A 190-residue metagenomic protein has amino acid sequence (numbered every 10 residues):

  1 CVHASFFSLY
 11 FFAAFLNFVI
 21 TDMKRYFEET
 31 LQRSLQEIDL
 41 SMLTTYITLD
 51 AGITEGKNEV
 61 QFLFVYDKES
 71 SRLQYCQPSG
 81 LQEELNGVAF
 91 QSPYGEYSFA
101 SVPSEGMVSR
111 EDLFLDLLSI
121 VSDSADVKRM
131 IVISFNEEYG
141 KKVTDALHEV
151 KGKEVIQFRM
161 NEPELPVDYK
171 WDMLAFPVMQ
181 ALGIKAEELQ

Functional and structural regions predicted by a protein language model:
H3, L9, F15-N17, E28-I131 (+2 more regions): A charged nuclease-like catalytic/ligand-binding cleft shared by nucleic-acid processing domains
V19, M23-K24: Acidic/histidine-rich, surface-exposed loop or edge segments in extracytoplasmic proteins
D67, F135, M160: Cofactor-binding loop segments of dinucleotide-utilizing enzymes, especially the Rossmann-like FAD- and NAD(P)+-binding
G87-Q91, V143-V150: Alpha-helical structural signal in soluble globular domains
I120-A125, D145-I156: Short, surface-exposed basic-aromatic patches at helix termini and helix-loop junctions that form
R129-I133, I156-Q157: Short hydrophobic alpha-helical runs that function as membrane-insertion/retention elements
G140-V143, P166-V167: Extracytoplasmic/secreted cell-surface and envelope-processing proteins
K151-L182: Short, flexible loop segments at boundaries between secondary-structure elements
